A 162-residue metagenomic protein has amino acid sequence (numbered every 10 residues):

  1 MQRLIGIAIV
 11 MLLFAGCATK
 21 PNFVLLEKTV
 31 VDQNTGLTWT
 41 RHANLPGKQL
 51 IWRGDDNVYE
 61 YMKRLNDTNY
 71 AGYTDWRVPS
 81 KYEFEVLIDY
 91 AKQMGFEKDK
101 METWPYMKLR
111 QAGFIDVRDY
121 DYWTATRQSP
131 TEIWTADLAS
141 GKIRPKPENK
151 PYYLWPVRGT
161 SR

Functional and structural regions predicted by a protein language model:
L4-F14: Sec-dependent N-terminal signal peptides
A18-W76, Y153-V157: Extracellular adhesion/carbohydrate-recognition regions
V24, D32, T135-G141: Acidic/polar residues at beta-strand termini and the immediately following turn/coil
Q33-N34, R41-L45, P79-L87, A125-Q128 (+2 more regions): Active-site-proximal beta-strand/loop segments in catalytic clefts of secreted hydrolases
Y59-D75, K81-T135: An exposed tryptophan-centered "aromatic clamp" motif
D89-Q93, D137-Y153: Repeated polar recognition positions within modular binding domains
D121, P145-R162: Short, structured beta-strand segments at or near domain termini in extracellular proteins/domains
